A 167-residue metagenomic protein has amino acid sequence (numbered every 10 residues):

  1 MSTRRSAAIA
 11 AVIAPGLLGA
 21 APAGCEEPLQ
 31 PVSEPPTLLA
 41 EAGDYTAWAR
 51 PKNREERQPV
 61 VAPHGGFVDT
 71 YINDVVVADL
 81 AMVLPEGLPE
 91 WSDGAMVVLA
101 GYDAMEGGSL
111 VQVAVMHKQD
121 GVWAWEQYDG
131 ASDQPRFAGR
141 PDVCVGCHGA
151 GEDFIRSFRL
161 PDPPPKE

Functional and structural regions predicted by a protein language model:
M1-R4: N-terminal secretory signal peptides that target proteins for export/translocation
A7-A10, P85: Hydrophobic alpha-helical context, especially transmembrane and signal-peptide helices
A10-G19: Bacterial N-terminal signal peptides
G16-L17, P28, D79: Acidic/proline-rich low-complexity IDRs
C25-P35, L39-A47, P51-G66, L84-E167: Sequence context surrounding c-type heme c attachment/ligation sites in exported
V68-M82: Short, structured beta-strand/loop micro-motifs enriched in basic residues and often containing a Trp
